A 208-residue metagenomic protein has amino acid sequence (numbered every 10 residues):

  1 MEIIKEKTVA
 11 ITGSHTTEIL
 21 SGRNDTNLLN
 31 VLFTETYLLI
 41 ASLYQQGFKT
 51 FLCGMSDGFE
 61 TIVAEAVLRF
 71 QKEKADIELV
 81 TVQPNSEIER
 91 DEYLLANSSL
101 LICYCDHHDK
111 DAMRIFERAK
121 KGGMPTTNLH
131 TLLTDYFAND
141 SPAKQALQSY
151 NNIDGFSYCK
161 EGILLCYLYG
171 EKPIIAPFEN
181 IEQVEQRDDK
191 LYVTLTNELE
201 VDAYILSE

Functional and structural regions predicted by a protein language model:
E2-A143: Acidic/glycine-enriched connector segments
I4, S157-K160, Q186: Generic beta-strand structural signal
K7, E161-I163, D189: Beta-strand-connecting loop/turn residues
L79, P173-I175: Tryptophan-centered short beta-strand motifs
C103, I163-Y167, V193: Short hydrophobic/aromatic-rich beta-strand segments that constitute the beta-sheet cores of beta-sandwich/beta-barrel
Q145-N152, K172-P173, N180-E208: Acidic, Ser/Thr- and proline-rich intrinsically disordered linker/docking segments of eukaryotic scaffolds
L147-G170: Conserved beta-hairpin
